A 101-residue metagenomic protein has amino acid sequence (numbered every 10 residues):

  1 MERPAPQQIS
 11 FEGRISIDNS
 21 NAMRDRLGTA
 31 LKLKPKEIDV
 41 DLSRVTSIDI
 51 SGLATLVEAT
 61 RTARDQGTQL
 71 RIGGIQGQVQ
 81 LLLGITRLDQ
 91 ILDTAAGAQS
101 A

Functional and structural regions predicted by a protein language model:
M1-S51, V57-A101: STAS-like cytosolic regulatory interaction modules
